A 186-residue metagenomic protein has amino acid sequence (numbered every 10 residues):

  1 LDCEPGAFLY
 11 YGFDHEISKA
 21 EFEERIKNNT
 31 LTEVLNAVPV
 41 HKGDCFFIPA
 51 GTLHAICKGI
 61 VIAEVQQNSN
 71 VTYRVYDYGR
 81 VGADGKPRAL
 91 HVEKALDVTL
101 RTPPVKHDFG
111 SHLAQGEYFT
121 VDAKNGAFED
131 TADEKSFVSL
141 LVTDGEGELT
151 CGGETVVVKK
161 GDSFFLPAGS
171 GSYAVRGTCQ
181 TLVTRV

Functional and structural regions predicted by a protein language model:
L1-K42, C57-L140, D144-E146, C151-G152 (+3 more regions): Active-site region of the double-stranded beta-helix
T52-A55, S170-Y173: Short, charged beta-turn/beta-strand-edge "cap" motif at the junction between a beta-strand and an adjacent loop
E146-E148, S170-S172, Q180: Structural motif
